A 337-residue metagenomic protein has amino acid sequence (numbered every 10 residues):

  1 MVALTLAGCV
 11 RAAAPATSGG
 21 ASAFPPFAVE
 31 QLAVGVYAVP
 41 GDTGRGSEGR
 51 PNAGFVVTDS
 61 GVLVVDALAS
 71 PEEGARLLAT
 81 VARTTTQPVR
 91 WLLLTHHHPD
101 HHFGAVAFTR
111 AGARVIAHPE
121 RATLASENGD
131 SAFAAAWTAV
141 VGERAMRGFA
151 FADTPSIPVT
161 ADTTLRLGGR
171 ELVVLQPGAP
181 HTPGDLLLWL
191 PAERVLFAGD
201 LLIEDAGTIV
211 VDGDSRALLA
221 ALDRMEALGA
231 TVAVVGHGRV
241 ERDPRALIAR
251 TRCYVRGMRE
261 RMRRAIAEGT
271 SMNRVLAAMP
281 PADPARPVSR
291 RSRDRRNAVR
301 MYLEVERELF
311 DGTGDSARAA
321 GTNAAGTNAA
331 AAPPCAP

Functional and structural regions predicted by a protein language model:
M1-G8: Bacterial N-terminal signal peptides
V10-R11, A267-P337: C-terminal regulatory/interaction regions
F24-P26, Q31, T123-P177, T182-P183 (+3 more regions): Metallo-beta-lactamase
E30-R83, L186-G199: Conserved beta-strand hairpin/beta-sheet module of binuclear metal-dependent hydrolase folds, prominently
V65-A67, R90-H98, I116-P119, P177 (+2 more regions): Active-site neighborhood of phospho(di)ester-bond hydrolases with catalytic His/Asp-centered motifs
A79-T164, E260: Active-site HxH/HxHxD metal-binding segment of metal-dependent hydrolases
E171-L228, A249: Active-site-proximal loop/helix segments of hydrolase catalytic cores
W189, V195, A217-T270, R274 (+1 more regions): Divalent-metal (often Zn2+) His-rich catalytic cores of metallo-beta-lactamase-fold enzymes
